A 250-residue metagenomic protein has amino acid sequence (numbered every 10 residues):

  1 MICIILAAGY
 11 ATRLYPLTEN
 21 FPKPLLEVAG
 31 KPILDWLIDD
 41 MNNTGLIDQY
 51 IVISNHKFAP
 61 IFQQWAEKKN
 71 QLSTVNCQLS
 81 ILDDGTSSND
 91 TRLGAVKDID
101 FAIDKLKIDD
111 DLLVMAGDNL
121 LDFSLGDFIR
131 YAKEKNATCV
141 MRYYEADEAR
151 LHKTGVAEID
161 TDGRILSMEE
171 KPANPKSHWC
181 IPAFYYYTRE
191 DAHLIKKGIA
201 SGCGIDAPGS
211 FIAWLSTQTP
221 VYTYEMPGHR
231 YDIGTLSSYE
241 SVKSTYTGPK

Functional and structural regions predicted by a protein language model:
M1-N20, P220: N-terminal nucleotide-binding beta1-loop-alpha1 segment
I2-I5, R13, E27, K31-M115 (+1 more regions): Conserved N-terminal catalytic core of the sugar/cofactor nucleotidyltransferase
Y10, D118-N119: Active-site metal-binding loops of divalent metal-dependent hydrolases
L25, A157-I159, T223: A structural signal for short hydrophobic beta-strand segments in well-ordered beta-sheet cores
N119-D122, R230: A short, conserved beta-strand element in the Rossmann-like catalytic core that flanks the donor/metal-binding loop
F123-H152: Conserved donor-nucleotide/metal-binding helix-loop-beta segment in metal-dependent transferases, i.e., the alpha-helix
I129-K133, R164-D232, L236-K250: Catalytic-core segments of class I nucleotidyltransferases/pyrophosphorylases that form NMP-activated intermediates
L151-S167: Conserved catalytic core of nucleotide-sugar-dependent glycosyltransferases
